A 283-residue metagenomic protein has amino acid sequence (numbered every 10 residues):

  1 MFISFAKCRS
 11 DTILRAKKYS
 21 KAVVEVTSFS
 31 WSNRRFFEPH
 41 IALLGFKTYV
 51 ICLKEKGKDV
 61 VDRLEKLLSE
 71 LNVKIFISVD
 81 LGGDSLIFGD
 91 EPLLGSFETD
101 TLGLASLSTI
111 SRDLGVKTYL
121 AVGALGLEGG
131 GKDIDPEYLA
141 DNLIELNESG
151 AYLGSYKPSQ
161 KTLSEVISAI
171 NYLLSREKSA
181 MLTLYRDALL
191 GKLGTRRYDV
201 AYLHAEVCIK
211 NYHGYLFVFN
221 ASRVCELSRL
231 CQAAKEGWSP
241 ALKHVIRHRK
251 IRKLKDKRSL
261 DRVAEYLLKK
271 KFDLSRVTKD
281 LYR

Functional and structural regions predicted by a protein language model:
F2-V50: Glycine-rich nucleotide/cofactor/substrate-binding loop typically near the N-terminus or early in the first domain
T12-A16, I87-E91, G130-D135: Short acidic, glycine/serine/threonine-rich loops at helix termini
I13-F29, P136-Y156: Acidic, Ser/Thr-rich peripheral helices and adjacent loops at domain boundaries
E38-K58, V79, K117-A121, L125-G126: Cap/lid and interdomain-hinge subdomains that line or gate substrate/regulatory clefts in soluble alpha/beta enzymes
T48-S108: Internal, conserved structured core segments that host functional sites
S69-L86, Y156-L190: Glycine-rich phosphate-binding loop
Y119-L146: Short, glycine-/small-residue-rich phosphate/pyrophosphate-handling segment
L173-R283: C-terminal accessory domains and tails appended to enzymatic cores
